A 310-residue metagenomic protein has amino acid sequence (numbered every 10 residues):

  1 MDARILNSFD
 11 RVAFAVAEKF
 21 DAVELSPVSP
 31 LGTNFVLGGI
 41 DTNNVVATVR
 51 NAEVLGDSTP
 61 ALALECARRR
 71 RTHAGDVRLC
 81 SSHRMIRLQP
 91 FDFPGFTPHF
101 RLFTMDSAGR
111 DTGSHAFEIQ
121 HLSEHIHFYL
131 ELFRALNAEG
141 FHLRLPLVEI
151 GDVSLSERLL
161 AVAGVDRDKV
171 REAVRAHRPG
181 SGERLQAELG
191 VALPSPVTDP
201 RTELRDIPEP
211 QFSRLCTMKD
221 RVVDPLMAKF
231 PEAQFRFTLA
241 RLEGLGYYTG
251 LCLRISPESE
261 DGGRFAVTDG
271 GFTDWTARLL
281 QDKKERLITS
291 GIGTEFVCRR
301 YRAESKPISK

Functional and structural regions predicted by a protein language model:
A3-P30, F35-L37, V46-F141, S154-V165 (+1 more regions): Positively charged, Gly/Ser-enriched RNA/tRNA-binding surfaces
P146-G151, D206: Short internal beta-strands
